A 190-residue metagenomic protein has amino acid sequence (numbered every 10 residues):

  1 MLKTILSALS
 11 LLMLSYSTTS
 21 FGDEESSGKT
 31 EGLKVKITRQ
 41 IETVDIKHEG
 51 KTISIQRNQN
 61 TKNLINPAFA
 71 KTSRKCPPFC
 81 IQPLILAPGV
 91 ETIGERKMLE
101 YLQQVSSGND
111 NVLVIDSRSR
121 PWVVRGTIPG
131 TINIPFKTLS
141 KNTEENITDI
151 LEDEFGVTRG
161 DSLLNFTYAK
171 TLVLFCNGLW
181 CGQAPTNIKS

Functional and structural regions predicted by a protein language model:
M1-L6: Bacterial N-terminal signal peptides that target proteins for export
A8-S10, T19-S20: Cleavable N-terminal signal peptides
S15-S17: N-terminal signal peptide c-region/cleavage motif recognized by signal peptidases
F21-R125: Flexible, polar/low-complexity N-terminal or interdomain linker segments that lie immediately upstream of folded
V90-G94, L139-S140, E144, Q183: Phosphate/oxyanion-binding active-site loops and adjacent basic polyanion-contact surfaces
Q104-F155, S162-Y168: Mid-length scaffold segments of soluble, non-membrane domains
F155-S190: Catalytic cysteine-centered active loop of the rhodanese-like fold, especially the PTP/DSP P-loop
